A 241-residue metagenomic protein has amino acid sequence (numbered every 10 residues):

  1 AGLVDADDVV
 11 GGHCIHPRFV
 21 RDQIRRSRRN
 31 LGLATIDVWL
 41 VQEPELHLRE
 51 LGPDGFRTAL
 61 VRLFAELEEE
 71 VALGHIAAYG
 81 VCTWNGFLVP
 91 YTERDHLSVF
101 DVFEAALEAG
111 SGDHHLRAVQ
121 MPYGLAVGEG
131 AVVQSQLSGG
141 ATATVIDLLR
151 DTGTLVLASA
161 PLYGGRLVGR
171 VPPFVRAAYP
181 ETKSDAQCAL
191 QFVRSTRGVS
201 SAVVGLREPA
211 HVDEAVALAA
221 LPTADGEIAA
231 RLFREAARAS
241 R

Functional and structural regions predicted by a protein language model:
A1-R18: Active-site-adjacent "subsite" loops/lids of carbohydrate-active enzymes
H13-T35: An active-site-proximal structural segment forming one wall of the substrate-binding cleft that immediately precedes
R18, R25, Q42-R241: Beta/alpha (TIM)-barrel catalytic core signal, keyed to glycine-rich beta->alpha loops juxtaposed to Asp/Glu that bind
